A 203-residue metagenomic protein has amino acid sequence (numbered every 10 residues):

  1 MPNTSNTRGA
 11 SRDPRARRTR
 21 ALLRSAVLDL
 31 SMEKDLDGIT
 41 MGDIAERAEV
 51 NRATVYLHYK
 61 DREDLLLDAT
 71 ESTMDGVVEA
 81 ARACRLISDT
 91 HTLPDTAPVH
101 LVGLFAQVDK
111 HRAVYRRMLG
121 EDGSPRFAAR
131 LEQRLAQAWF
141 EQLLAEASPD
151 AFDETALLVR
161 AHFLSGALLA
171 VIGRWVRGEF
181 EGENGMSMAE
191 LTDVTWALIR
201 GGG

Functional and structural regions predicted by a protein language model:
M1-K34, G42-R47: Basic, helix-initiating cap at the start of DNA-binding domains
M1-N6, F140-A145, L158, A170-G203: C-terminal peripheral helix-coil segments that are non-catalytic and often amphipathic
V27, Y59, T70: DNA major-groove recognition helix of helix-turn-helix
L30-D64: Helix-turn-helix
T40, R116-M118: Short, hydrophobic secondary-structure boundary micro-motifs
T40-M41, A69-R82: Short, basic, alpha-helical segments at the C-terminal edge of helix-turn-helix-like DNA-binding modules
A81-A113: Hydrophobic alpha-helical connector segments
G103, Q107, D122-P149, T155-A170: Amphipathic alpha-helical packing segments from all-alpha helical-bundle domains
